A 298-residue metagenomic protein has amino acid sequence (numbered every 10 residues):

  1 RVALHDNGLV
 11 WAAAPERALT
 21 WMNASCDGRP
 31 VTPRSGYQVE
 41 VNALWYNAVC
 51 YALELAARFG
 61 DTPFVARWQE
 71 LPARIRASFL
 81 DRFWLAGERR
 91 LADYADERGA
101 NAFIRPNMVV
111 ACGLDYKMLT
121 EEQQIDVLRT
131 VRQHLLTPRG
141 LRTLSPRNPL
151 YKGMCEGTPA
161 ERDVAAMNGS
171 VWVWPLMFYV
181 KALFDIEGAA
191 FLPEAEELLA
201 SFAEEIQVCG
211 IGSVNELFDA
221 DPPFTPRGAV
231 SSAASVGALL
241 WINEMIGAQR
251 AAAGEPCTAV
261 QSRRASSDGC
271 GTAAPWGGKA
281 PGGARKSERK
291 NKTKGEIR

Functional and structural regions predicted by a protein language model:
R1, Y37-N42, N47-A48, L183 (+1 more regions): Substrate-binding cleft of carbohydrate-active enzyme catalytic domains
R1-G36, L240: Active-site lining segments of carbohydrate-active enzymes
V2-H5, Y46-R129, Q133-C155, E197 (+1 more regions): Catalytic cores of carbohydrate-active enzymes
L9-A12, L19, R129-R139, T143-M154 (+6 more regions): Non-catalytic C-terminal accessory modules of carbohydrate-active enzymes
T32-E40, A95-A102, D163-S170, P226 (+1 more regions): Short, solvent-exposed segments of well-ordered alpha helices
S35-G36, T62, G188: Active-site oxyanion-binding pockets that recognize sulfate/phosphate
Q38, N42-W45, V65, W172 (+1 more regions): Residues that mark the junctions of alpha-helical repeat units in TPR/alpha-solenoid scaffolds
T272: Carbohydrate-recognition loop of C-type lectin domains
